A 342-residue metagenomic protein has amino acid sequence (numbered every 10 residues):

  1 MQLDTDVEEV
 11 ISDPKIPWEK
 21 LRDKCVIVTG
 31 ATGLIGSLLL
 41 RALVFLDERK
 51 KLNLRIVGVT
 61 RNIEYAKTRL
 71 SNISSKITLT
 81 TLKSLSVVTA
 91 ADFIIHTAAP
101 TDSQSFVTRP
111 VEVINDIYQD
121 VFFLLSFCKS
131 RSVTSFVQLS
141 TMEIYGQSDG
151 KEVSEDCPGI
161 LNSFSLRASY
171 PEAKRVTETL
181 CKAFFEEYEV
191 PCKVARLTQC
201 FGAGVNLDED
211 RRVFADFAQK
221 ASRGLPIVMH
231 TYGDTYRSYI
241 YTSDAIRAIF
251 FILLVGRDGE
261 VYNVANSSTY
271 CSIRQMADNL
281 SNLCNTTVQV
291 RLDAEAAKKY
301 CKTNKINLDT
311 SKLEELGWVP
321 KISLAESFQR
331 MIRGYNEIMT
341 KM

Functional and structural regions predicted by a protein language model:
M1-K20, R41, K51-L54, L324-M342: Amphipathic terminal alpha-helices
C25-F45: N-terminal Rossmann NAD(P)H-binding glycine-rich loop of SDR-like oxidoreductase domains
T81-D116: NAD(P)H-binding glycine-rich loop region in Rossmannoid oxidoreductase-like domains and their noncatalytic homologs
T101-Q104, M142-D149, T198-F201: Active-site segment of SDR-like NAD(P)-dependent oxidoreductases
F122-R167: Conserved Rossmann-fold NAD(P)-dependent oxidoreductase catalytic core, especially the SDR/UDP-sugar
D149-D156, T179-R237, T242-L253, D278-L283: NAD(P)-dependent short-chain dehydrogenase/reductase
S169, A173: Active-site helix of classical SDR
S222-M342: C-terminal substrate-binding subdomain of Rossmann-fold SDR/epimerase-dehydratase oxidoreductases
